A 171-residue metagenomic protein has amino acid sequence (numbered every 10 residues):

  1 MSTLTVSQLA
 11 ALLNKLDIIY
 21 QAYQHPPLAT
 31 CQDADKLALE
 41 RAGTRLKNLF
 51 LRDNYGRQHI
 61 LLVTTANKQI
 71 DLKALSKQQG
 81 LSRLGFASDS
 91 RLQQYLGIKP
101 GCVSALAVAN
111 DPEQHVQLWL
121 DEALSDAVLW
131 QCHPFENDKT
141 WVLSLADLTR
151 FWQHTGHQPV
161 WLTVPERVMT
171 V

Functional and structural regions predicted by a protein language model:
M1-V171: Extended, low-hydrophobicity, polar/charged segments
